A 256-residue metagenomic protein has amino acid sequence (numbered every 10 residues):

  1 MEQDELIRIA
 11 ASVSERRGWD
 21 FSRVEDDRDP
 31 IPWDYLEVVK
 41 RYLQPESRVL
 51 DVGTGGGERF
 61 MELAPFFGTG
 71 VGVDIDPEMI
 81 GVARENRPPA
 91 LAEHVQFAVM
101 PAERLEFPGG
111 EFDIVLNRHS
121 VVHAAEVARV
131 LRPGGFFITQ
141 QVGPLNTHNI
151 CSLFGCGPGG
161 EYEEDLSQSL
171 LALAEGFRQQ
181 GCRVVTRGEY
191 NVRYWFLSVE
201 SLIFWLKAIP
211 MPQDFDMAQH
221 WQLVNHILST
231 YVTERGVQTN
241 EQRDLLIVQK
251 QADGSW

Functional and structural regions predicted by a protein language model:
M1-D20: N-terminal, positively charged/glycine-rich alpha-helical extensions of SAM-dependent methyltransferases
D26-S47: Conserved alpha-helix/loop element of class I SAM-dependent methyltransferases that forms part of the SAM/SAH-binding
R48-D51, G55-R104: Class I SAM-dependent methyltransferase SAM/SAH-binding core
E103-I114: A short acidic, Gly/Pro-enriched loop at the edge of an enzyme's catalytic core that lines a small-molecule cofactor
A124-F136: A short glycine-rich, Lys/Arg-flanked "PGG" loop and its adjoining helix->strand segment in the class I
F136-L166: Conserved class I S-adenosyl-L-methionine
D165-G181: Short alpha-helix
R183-W256: Conserved Class I S-adenosyl-L-methionine
